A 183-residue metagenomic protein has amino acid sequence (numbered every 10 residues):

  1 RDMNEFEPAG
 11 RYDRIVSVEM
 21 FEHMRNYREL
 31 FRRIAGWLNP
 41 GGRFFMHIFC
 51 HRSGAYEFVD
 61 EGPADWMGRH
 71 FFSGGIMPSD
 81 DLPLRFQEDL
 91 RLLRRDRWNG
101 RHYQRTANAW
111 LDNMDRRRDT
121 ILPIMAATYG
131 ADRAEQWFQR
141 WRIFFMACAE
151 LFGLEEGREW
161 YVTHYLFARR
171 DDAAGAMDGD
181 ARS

Functional and structural regions predicted by a protein language model:
R1-F6, E29: Class I SAM-dependent methyltransferase SAM/SAH-binding core
N4-E5, M20, C50: Active-site-proximal loop/turn and secondary-structure-junction residues that shape catalytic pockets, frequently
N4-I15: A short acidic, Gly/Pro-enriched loop at the edge of an enzyme's catalytic core that lines a small-molecule cofactor
D13-N26: A short SAM/SAH-binding and catalytic strip from SAM-dependent methyltransferases
R25, N39, Q87: Short conserved AdoMet
R28-R43: A short glycine-rich, Lys/Arg-flanked "PGG" loop and its adjoining helix->strand segment in the class I
H47: Alpha/beta-hydrolase-fold catalytic nucleophile elbow
C50-H164, A168-M177, R182: Substrate-binding/catalytic lobe of Class I Rossmann-like enzymes that use SAM or dcSAM, i.e., the mid-to-C-terminal
